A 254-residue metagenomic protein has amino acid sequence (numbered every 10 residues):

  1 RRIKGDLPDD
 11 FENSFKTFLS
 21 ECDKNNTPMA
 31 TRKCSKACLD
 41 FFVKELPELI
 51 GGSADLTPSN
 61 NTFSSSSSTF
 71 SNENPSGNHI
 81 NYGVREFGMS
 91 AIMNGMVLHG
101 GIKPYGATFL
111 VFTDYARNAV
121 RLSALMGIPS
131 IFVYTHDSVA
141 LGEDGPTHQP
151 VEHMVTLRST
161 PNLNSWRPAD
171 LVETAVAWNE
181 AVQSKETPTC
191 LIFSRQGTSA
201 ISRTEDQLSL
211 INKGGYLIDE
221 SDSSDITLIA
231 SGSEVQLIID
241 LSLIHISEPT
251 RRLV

Functional and structural regions predicted by a protein language model:
R1-I192, G197-S199: Thiamine diphosphate
G52, S224-S231: Short hydrophobic beta-strand segments
E86-M89, L210-I211, D222: Short, flexible loop/turn motifs enriched in small residues
T160, S184-E186, S221-S224, D240: Short gly/pro-enriched beta-turn/loop segments at secondary-structure junctions
I192, I229-A230, S247: Short, conserved beta-strand edge motifs with alternating hydrophobic and charged residues
T198-L217: Aromatic-enriched
I229-L243: Glycine-rich phosphate/diphosphate-binding loop of Rossmann-like nucleotide-binding domains
I244, E248-V254: Single conserved hydrophobic/aromatic residue that forms the stacking wall/gate of nucleotide- or nucleobase-binding
